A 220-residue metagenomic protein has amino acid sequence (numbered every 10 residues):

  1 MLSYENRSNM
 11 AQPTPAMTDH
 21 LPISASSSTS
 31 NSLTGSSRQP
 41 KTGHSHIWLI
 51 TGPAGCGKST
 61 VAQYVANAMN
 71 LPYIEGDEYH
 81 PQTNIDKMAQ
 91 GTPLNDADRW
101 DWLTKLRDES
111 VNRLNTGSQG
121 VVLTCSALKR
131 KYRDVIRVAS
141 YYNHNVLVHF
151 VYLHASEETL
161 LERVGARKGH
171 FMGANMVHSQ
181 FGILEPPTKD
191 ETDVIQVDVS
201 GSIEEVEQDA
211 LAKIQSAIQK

Functional and structural regions predicted by a protein language model:
M1-H46: Extreme N-terminal, non-catalytic leader segments that precede Walker-type/kinase nucleotide-binding cores
I50: Hydrophobic anchor at the beta1->P-loop junction of P-loop NTPases
A54: The conserved Walker
K58: Conserved lysine of the Walker
Q63-V111: Conserved substrate/cofactor phosphate-moiety recognition/catalytic segment in nucleotide-dependent phosphotransferases
T92, S140-P187: A glycine- and Lys/Arg-enriched "phosphate-lid" helix/loop adjacent to the NTP-binding pocket of small-molecule kinases
A97-N145: Glycine-rich phosphate-binding loop used to anchor ATP phosphates in small-molecule kinases, encompassing both
A166-L211, A217-K220: Small-molecule kinase domains that catalyze NTP-dependent phosphoryl transfer to phosphate-bearing small molecules
